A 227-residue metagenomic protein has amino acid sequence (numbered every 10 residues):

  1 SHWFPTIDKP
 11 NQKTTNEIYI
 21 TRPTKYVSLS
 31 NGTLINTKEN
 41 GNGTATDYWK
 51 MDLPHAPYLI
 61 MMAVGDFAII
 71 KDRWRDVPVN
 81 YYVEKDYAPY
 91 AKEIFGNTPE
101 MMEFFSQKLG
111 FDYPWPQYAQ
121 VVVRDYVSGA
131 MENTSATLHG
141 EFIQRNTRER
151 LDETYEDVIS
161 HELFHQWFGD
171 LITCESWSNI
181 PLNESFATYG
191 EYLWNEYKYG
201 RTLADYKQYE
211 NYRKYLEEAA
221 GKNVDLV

Functional and structural regions predicted by a protein language model:
S1-P116: Acidic/His-enriched low-complexity segments
W49, N80-V227: Hydrophobic alpha-helical and helix-loop surface patches within well-folded domains that function as non-catalytic
